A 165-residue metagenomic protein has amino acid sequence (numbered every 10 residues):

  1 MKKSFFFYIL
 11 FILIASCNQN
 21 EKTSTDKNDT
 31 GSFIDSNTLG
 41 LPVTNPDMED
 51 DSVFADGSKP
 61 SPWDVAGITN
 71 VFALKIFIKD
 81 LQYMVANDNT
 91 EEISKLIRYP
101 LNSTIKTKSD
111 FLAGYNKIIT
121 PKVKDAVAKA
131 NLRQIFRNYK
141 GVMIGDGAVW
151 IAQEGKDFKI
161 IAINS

Functional and structural regions predicted by a protein language model:
M1-S4: Positively charged n-region of N-terminal signal peptides that target proteins for export
F6-F11: Hydrophobic helical h-region of N-terminal Sec-dependent signal peptides in bacterial secretory/periplasmic proteins
L13-S16: C-terminal motif of bacterial Sec signal peptides marking the signal peptidase cleavage site
N18-N20: Bacterial signal peptide processing site
K22-Y83, S94-S165: C-terminal-biased regions
A86-N87: Charged, alpha-helical scaffolding/interaction elements associated with membrane systems
